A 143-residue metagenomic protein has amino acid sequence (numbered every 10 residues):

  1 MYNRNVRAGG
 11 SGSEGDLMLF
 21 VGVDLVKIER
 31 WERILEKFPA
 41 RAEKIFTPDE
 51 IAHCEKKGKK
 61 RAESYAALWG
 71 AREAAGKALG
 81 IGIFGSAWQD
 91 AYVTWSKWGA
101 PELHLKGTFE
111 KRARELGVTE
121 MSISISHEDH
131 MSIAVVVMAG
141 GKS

Functional and structural regions predicted by a protein language model:
Y2-N3, G12-S143: Core catalytic alpha/beta fold that binds nucleotide/phospho-ligands
V6-A8: Acidic, Ala/Val/Gly-enriched low-complexity intrinsically disordered segments
